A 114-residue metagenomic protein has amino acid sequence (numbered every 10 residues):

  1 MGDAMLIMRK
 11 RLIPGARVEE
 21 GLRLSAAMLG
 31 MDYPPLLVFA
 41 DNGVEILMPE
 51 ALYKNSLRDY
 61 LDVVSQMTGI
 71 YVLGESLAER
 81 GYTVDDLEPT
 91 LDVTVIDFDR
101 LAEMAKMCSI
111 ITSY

Functional and structural regions predicted by a protein language model:
A4, P35-L36, I70: Hydrophobic anchor at the start of a short beta-strand that flanks the dinucleotide cofactor-binding loop
A4-E19, V44-L52: Short, glycine-rich nucleotide/cofactor-binding loops
R17-D32, L37: Histidine-anchored nucleotide/phosphate-binding helix
P34-L47: Short, glycine-/small-residue-enriched flexible loop/hinge segments at domain edges that mediate gating
Y53-E79: A glycine-rich helix N-cap at a beta->alpha junction
I70, I111-T112: Short, well-ordered beta-strand core segments
V84, T94-A105: A short aromatic-anchored loop/beta-hairpin motif
C108: An anion/phosphate-binding loop that grips the pyrophosphate of nucleotide cofactors and donors
